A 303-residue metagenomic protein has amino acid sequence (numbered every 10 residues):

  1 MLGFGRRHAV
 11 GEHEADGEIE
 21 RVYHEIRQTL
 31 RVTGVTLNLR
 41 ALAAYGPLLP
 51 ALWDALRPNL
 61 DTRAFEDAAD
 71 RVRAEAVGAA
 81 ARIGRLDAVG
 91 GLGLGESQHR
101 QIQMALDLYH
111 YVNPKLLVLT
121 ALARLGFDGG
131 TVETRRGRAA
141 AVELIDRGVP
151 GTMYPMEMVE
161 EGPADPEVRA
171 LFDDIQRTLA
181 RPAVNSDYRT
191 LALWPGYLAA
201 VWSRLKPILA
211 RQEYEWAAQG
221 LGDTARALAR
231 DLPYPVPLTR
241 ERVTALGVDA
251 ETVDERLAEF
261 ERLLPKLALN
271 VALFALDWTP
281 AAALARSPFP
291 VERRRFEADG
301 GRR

Functional and structural regions predicted by a protein language model:
M1-R303: Hydrophobic alpha-helical segments
